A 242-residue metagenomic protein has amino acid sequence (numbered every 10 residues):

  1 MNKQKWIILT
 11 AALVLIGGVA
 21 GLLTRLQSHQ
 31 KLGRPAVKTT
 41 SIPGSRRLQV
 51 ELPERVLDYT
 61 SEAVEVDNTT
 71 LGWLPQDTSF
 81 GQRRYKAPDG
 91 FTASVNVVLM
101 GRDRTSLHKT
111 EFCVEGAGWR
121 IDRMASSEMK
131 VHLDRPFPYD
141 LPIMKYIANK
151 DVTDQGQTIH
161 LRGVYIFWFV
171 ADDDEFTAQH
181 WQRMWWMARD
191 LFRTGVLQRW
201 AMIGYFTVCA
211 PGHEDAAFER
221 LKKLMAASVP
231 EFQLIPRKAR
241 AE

Functional and structural regions predicted by a protein language model:
M1-K3: N-terminal hydrophobic targeting signals that begin at the initiator methionine
K5-H29, K130-E242: A short, solvent-exposed beta-edge/loop patch
A12-G17, T39-S41, L48-R55, G116-W119 (+1 more regions): Short low-complexity stretches enriched in small and charged residues
Q27-R47: Alpha-helical transmembrane signal-anchor/signal-peptide segments
S41-G72: Short extracytoplasmic
E51-L52, D77, G195, R220: Generic detector of ordered secondary-structure context
L57, F91, R199-A201: A generic secondary-structure signal marking the coil-to-beta-strand transition
T60-A63, D67-R193: Short, solvent-exposed recognition patches
